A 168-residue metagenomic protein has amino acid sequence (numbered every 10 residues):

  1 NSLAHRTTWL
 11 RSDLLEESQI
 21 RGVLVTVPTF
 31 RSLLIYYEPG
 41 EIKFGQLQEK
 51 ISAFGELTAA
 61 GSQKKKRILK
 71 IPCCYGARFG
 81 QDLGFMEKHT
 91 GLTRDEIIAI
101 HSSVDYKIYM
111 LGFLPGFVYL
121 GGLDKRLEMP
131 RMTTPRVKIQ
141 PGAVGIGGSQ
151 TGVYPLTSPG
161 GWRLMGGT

Functional and structural regions predicted by a protein language model:
N1-T168: Glycine-rich active-site loops that engage anionic ligands at enzyme catalytic sites
